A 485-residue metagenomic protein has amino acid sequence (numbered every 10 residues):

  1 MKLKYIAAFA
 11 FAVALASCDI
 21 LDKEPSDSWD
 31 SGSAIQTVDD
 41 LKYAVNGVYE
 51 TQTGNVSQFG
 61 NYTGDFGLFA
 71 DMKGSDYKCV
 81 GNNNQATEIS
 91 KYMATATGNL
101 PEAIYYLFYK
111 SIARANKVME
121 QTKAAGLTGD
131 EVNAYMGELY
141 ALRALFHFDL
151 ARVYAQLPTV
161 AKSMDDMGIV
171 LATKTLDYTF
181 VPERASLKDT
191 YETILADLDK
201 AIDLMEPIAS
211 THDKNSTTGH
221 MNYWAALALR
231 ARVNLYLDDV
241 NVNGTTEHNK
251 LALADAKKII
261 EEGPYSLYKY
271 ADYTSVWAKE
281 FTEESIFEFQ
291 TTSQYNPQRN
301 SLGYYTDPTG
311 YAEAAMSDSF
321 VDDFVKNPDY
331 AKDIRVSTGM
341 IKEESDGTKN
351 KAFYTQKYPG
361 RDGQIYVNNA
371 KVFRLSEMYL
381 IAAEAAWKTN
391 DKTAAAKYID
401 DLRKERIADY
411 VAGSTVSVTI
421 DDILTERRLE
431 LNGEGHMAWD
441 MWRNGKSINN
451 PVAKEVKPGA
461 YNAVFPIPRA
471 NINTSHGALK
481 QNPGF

Functional and structural regions predicted by a protein language model:
M1-C18: Sec-dependent bacterial lipoprotein signal peptides
L3, C18-L68, A256, G310-Y311 (+4 more regions): Membrane-proximal, proline-rich intrinsically disordered regions
C18, W224, L229-S266, G484: Aromatic-residue-lined binding/catalytic grooves and analogous aromatic/hydrophobic interfacial grooves in multimeric
N84-Y154, A185, K200-P207, K250 (+3 more regions): Conserved, well-structured interaction surfaces
M136, R143, L150, R230-R232 (+3 more regions): Structural register within alpha-helical repeat arrays
A151-P158, A209, Y236-T245, N390: Short coil/turn linking the two alpha-helices of tandem helical-hairpin repeats
K258-A394, G445-F485: Elongated scaffold/linker segments in the mid-to-C-terminal portions of large proteins
